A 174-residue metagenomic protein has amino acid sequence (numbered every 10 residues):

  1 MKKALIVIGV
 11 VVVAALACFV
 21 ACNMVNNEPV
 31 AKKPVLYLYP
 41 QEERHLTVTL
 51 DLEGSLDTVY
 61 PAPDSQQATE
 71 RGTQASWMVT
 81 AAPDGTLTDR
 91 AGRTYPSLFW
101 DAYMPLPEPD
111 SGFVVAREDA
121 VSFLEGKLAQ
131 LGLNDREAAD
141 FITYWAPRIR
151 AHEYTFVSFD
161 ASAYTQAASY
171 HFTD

Functional and structural regions predicted by a protein language model:
M1-V12: N-terminal Sec-pathway targeting helices
A4, A15-L16, N134: Solvent-exposed, charged interface segments at domain starts and junctions
A4, A21-E28: Serine/threonine-biased, Pro/acidic-interspersed low-complexity stretches characteristic of secreted/cell-surface
V13-N23: Hydrophobic alpha-helical membrane-insertion segments, chiefly the h-region of N-terminal signal peptides
V25-D174: Protease-labile, long low-complexity intrinsically disordered regions enriched in Pro/Ser/Thr
